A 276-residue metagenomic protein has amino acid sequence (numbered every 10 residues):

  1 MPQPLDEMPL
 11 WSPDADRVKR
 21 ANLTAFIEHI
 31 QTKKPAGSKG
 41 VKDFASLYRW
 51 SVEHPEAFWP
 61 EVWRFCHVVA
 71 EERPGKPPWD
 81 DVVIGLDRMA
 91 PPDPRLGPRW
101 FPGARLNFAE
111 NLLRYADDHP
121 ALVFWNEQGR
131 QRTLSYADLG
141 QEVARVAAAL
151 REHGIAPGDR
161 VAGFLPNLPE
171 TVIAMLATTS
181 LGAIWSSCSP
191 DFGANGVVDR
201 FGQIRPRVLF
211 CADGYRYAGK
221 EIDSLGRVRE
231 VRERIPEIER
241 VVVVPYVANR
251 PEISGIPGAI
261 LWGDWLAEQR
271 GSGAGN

Functional and structural regions predicted by a protein language model:
M1-N22, F26: Charged, compositionally biased N-terminal leader segments and the immediate start of the first structured element
V18, I27-E71, V208, R234: A short N-terminal interaction module
A45-W50, A109, L122-L176, G193-V197 (+1 more regions): Conserved AMP-binding/adenylate-forming core of the ANL superfamily
V52, G163, V242-P245: Short beta-strand segments
V52, P60-K76, P102-V123: A short N-terminal helical cap/helix-turn-helix that marks the beginning of AMP-binding/adenylate-forming
E56, A144-A148, G202: Solvent-exposed alpha-helix faces
E71-A104: Active-site diphosphate/adenylate-binding microenvironment
S180-D264: Structural core segment of the AMP-binding/adenylate-forming
